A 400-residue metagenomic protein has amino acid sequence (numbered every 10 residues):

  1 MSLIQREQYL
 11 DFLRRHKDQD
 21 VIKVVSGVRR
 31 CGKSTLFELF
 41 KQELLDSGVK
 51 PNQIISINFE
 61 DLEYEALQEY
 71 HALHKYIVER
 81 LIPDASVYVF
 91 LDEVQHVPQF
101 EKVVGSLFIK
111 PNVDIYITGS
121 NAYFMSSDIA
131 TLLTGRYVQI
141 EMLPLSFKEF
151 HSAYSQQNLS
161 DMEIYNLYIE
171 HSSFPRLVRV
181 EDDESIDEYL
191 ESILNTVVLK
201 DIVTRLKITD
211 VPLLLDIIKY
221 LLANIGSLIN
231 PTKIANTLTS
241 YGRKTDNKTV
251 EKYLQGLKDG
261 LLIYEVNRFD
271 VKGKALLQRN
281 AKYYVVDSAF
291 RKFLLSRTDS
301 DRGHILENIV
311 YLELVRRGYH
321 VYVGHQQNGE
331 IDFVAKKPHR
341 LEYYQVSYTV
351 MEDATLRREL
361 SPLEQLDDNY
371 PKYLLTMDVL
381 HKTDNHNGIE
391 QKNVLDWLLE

Functional and structural regions predicted by a protein language model:
I4-D18: Pre-Walker A adenine-sensing motif
V25: Hydrophobic anchor at the beta1->P-loop junction of P-loop NTPases
K33: Conserved lysine of the Walker
L36, F40: Hydrophobic positions on the alpha1 helix immediately C-terminal to the Walker A/P-loop
S56-A85: Short glycine-rich substrate-engagement loop in P-loop NTPases that contacts/grips substrate
S120-A122, S127-L228, L261-Y264: Interdomain motor-coupling "hinge/lid" segment immediately C-terminal to the ATP-binding subdomain of NTP-driven enzymes
D183-L341: Accessory nucleic acid-recognition modules appended to NTPase machines
V379-E400: Domain-level recognition of nuclease-like catalytic cores that cleave nucleotide substrates
